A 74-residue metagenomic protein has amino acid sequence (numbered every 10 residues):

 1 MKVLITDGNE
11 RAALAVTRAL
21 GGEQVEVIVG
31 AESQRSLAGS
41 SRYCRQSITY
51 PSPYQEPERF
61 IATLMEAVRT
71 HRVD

Functional and structural regions predicted by a protein language model:
M1-D74: ATP-binding N-terminal substructure of ATP-dependent carboxylate-amine bond-forming enzymes
